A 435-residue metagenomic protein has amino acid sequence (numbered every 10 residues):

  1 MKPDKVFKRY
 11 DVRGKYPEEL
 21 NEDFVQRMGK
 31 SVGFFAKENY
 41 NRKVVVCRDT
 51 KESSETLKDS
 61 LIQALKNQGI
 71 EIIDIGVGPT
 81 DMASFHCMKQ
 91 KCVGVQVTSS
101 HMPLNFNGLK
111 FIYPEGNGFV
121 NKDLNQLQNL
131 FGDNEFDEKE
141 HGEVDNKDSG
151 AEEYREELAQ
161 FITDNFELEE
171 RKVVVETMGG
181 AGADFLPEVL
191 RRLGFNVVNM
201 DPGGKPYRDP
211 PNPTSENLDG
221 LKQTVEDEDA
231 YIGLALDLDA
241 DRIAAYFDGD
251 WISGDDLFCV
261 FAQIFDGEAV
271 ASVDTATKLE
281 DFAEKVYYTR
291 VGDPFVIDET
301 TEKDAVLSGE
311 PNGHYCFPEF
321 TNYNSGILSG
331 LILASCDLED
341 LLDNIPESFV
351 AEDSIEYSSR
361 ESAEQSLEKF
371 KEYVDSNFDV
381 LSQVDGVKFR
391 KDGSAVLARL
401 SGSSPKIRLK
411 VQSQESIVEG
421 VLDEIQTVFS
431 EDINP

Functional and structural regions predicted by a protein language model:
M1-Q63, N67-Q68, V144-K172: An N-terminal, well-structured beta->alpha segment
N41-D49, I73, K172-V175, E268-V273 (+1 more regions): Short glycine-rich phosphate-binding loop at a beta-alpha junction
K43-N107, E188-Y246: N-terminal small/polar loop signature for handling phosphorylated ligands or for N-terminal nucleophile
L104-N105, Y113-K122, N129, G220-V286: Replace "Mg2+/Mn2+-dependent" with "divalent metal-dependent
N107-E228: Gly/Ser/Thr-enriched, mixed-charge loops and adjacent short helices that form phosphate/oxyanion-binding elements
G194-D201, I252-D256, K285-V291: Short hydrophobic/aromatic-enriched beta-strand-loop microsegments
F265-P435: Phosphate-binding and adjacent anionic-ligand microenvironments
